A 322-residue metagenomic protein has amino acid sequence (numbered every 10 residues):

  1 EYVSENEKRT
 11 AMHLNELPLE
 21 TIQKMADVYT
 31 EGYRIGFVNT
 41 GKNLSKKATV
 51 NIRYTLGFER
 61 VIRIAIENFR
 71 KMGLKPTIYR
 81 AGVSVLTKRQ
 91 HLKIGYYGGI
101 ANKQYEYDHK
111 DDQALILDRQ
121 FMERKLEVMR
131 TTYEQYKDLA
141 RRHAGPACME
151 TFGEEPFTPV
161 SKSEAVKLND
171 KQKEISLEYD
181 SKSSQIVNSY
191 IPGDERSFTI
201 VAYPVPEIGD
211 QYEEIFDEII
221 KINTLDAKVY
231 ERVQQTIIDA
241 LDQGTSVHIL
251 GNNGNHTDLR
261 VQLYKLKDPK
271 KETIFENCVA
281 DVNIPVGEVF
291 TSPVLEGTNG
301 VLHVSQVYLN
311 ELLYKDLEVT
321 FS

Functional and structural regions predicted by a protein language model:
E1-G297: Active-site bordering "gate/hinge" segments that shape substrate access to catalytic or cofactor-binding pockets
E296-S322: Long, well-ordered mid-to-C-terminal structural blocks that present hydrophobic/aromatic surfaces
